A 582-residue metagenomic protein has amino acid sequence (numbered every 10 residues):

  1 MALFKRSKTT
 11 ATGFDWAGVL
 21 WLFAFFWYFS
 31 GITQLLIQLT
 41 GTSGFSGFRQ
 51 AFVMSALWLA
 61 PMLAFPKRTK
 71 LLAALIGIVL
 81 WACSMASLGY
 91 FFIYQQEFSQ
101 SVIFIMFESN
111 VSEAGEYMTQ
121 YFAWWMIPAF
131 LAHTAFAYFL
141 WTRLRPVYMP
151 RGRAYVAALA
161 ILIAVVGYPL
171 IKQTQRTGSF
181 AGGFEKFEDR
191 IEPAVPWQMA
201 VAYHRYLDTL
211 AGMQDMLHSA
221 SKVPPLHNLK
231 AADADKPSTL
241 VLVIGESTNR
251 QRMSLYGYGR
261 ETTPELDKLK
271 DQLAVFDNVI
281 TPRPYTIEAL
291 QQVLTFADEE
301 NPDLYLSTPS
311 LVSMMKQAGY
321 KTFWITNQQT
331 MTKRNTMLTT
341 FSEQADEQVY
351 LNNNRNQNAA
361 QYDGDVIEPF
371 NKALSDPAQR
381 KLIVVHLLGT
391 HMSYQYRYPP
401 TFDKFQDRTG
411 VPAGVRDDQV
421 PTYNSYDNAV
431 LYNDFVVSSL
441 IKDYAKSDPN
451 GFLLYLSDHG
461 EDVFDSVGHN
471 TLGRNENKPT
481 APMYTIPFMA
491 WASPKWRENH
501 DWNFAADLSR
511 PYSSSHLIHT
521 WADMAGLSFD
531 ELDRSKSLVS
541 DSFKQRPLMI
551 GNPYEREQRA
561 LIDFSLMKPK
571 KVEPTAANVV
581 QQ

Functional and structural regions predicted by a protein language model:
M1-I191: Transmembrane and membrane-interface helices of multi-pass, inner-membrane envelope-modifying transferases
L3-A24, I37-Q38, G44, L63-L71 (+9 more regions): Membrane-interface soluble catalytic domains
W27-V53, G77-L80, L88-E97, M106 (+11 more regions): Membrane-proximal envelope and lipid/glycan-remodeling enzymes
Y168-L242, S247-A413, T485, S514-K544: Active-site-proximal alpha/beta segments of enzymes that process anionic O-linked groups
V241, A429-L472, W521: Metal-dependent active-site segment of extracytoplasmic phospho-/sulfohydrolases and closely related
Q292, L351, A413-T422, R497-N503: Short glycine/proline-rich turn/loop motifs
W324-T326, L382-G389, D427-V430, F452-S457 (+1 more regions): Short beta-strand segments
M331, L388-S439, D443-Y444, H469-L472 (+1 more regions): Active-site-proximal cap/lid insertion segments
